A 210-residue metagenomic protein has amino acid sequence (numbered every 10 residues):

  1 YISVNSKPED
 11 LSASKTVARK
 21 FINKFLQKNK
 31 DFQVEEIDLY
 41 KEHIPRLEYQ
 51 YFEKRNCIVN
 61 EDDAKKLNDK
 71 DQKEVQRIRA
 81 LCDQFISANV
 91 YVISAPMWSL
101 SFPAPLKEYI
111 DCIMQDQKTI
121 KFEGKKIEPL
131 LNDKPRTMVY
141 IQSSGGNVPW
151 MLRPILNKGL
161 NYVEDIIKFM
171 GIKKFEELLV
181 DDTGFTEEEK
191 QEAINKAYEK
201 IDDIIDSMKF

Functional and structural regions predicted by a protein language model:
Y1-A95, L100-E108, E199-F210: N-terminal beta1-alpha1-beta2 submodule of the flavodoxin-like/Rossmannoid cofactor-binding fold
V4-S6, S143, V180: Cofactor-binding loop segments of dinucleotide-utilizing enzymes, especially the Rossmann-like FAD- and NAD(P)+-binding
S6-D10, N147, G184-F185: Short histidine/acidic/glycine/proline-rich micro-motifs that form metal- and phosphate-coordinating active-site loops
L26-N29, N132-P135, K168-M170: A short, structured loop/turn motif at beta-sheet edges
D31-Q33, R136-T137, K174: Residues at the starts of beta-strands that form the adenosine-phosphate
Y40-E42, S144, D181-T183: Short, solvent-exposed coil/turn elements at secondary-structure transition points
K70-N161: Helix-loop-strand module that forms the ligand-binding subsite of alpha/beta enzymes
W150-F210: Glycine-rich phosphate/pyrophosphate-binding loop and the adjoining helix
